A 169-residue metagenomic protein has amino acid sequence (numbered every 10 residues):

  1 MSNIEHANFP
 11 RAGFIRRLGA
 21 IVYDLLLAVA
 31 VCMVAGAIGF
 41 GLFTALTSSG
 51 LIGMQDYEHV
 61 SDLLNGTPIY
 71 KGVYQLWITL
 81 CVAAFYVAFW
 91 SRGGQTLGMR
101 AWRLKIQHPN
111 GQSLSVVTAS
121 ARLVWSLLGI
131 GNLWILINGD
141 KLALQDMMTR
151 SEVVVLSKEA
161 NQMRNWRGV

Functional and structural regions predicted by a protein language model:
M1-L127, L156-V169: Short, small/hydrophobic-residue-rich motifs at membrane-helix boundaries and re-entrant hairpins of integral membrane
A37, G41, A45, L136 (+1 more regions): Membrane-spanning helices that line or support transport/gating and their immediate boundary helices in channels
S91, I135-L136: Alpha-helix C-capping/helix-to-loop hinge sites
R103-K105, W134-I135, E152: Active-site scaffold segments
L128-N132: Short hydrophobic membrane-inserting alpha-helices and related fusion/pore-forming segments
I137-R164: Hydrophobic alpha-helical transmembrane segments and immediately flanking/interface helices in integral membrane
